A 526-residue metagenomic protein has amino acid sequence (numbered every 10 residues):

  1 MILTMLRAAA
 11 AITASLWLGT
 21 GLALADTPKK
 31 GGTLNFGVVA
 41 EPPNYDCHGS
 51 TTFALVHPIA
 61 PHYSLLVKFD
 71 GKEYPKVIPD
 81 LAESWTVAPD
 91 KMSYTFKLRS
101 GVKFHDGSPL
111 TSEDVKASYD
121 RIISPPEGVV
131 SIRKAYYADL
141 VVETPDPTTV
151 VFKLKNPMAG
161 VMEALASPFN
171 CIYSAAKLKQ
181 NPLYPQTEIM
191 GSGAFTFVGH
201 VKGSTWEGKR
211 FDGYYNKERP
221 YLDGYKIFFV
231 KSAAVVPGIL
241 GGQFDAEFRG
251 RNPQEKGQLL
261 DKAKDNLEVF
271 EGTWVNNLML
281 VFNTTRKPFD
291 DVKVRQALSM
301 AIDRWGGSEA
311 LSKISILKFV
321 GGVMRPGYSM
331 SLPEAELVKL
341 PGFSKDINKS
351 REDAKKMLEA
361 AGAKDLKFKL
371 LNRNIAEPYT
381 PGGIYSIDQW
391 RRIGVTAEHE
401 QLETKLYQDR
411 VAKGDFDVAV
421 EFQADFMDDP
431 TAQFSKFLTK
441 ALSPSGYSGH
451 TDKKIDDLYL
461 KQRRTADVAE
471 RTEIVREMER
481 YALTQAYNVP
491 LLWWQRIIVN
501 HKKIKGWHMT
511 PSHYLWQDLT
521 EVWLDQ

Functional and structural regions predicted by a protein language model:
G37-P89, D120, E188-S192: N-terminal lobe/hinge region of extracytoplasmic solute-binding protein
K68-K72, A166-P220, G224, A233-A234 (+2 more regions): Gly/Pro-rich hinge or "lid" segments in bacterial periplasmic/extracellular proteins
K97, S131-K177: Surface-exposed binding/hinge segments that line and control ligand-binding clefts or catalytic entry sites
K202-G203, P253, I347, R351-F426 (+3 more regions): Ligand/substrate-recognition segments at binding pockets and active sites
G213-Q258, Q296, I387-D388, T396-E398: Ligand-site clamp/hinge motif
K318-A360, E377-Y379: Structural transition elements
I347, T396-Y407, A432-K502, Q526: Extracytoplasmic/peripheral linker and loop segments enriched in polar/acidic and small residues with frequent Thr/Pro
I498-Q526: Long beta-strand-rich cores associated with HINT superfamily self-processing modules
